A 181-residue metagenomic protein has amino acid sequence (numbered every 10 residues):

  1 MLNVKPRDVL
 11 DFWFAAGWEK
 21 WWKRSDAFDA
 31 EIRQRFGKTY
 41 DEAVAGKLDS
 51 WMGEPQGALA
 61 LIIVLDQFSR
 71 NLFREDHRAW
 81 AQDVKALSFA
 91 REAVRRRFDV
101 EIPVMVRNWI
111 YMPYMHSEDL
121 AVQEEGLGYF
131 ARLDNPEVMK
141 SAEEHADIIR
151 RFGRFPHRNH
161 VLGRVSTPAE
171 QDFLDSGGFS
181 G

Functional and structural regions predicted by a protein language model:
M1-L59, V64-E75, W80-G181: Intrinsically disordered, low-complexity activation-like regions
